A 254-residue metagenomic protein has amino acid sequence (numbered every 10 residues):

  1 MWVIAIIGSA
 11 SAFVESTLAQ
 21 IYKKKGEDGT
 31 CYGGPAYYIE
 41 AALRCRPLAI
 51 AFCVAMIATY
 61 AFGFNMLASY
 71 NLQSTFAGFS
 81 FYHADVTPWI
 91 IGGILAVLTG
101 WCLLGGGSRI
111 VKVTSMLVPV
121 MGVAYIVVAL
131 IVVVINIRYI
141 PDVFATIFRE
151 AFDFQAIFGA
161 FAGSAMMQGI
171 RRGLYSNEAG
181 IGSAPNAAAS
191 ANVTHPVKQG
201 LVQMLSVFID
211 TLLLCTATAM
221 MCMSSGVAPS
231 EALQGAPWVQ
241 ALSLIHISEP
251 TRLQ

Functional and structural regions predicted by a protein language model:
M1-W2, A41, R46-F52, V193-F208: Membrane-interface alpha-helices at helix entry/exit sites of multi-pass transporters
A5-T17, I21, A58-F62: Mid-bilayer segments of alpha-helical transmembrane spans in multi-pass integral membrane proteins that mediate
G8, F52-G63, I91-L104, G122-V133 (+2 more regions): Hydrophobic core segments of alpha-helical transmembrane domains in multi-pass membrane transport and ion-translocation
A12-L43, A228-L244: Flexible loop linkers connecting adjacent transmembrane helices in multi-pass alpha-helical membrane transporters
V14-K23, V128-T146, F154, F158-A160 (+3 more regions): Extracellular/periplasmic helix-exit of transmembrane alpha-helices
A19-K25, I57, G173-P196, Q203-V207: Helix-loop junctions at the membrane interface of multi-pass solute transporters
N71-F76, T87-I135, Y139-F148: Membrane-interface loop-to-helix entry segments
I245-Q254: Single conserved hydrophobic/aromatic residue that forms the stacking wall/gate of nucleotide- or nucleobase-binding
